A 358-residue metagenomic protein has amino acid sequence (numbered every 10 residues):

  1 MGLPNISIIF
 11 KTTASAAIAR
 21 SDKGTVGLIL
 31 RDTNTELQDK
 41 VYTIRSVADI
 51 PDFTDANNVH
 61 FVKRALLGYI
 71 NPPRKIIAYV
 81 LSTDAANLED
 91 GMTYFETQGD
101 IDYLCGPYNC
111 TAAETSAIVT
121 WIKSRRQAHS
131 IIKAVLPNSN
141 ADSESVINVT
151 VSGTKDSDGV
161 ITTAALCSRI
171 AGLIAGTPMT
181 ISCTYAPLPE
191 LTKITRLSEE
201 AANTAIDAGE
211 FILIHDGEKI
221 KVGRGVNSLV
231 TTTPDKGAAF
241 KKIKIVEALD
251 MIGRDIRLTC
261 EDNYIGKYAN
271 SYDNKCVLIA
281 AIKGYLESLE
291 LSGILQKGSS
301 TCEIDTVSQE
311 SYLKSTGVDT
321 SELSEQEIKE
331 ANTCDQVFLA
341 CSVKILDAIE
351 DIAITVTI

Functional and structural regions predicted by a protein language model:
M1-N71, H215-I358: Structured, hydrophobic secondary-structure cores that serve as assembly/anchoring elements
G2, G27-D32, Y42, T93-D262 (+1 more regions): A glycine- and small-residue-enriched flexible loop/hinge signal that marks low-structured segments
V26-V119, S130: An N-terminal, globular interaction/scaffold subdomain
